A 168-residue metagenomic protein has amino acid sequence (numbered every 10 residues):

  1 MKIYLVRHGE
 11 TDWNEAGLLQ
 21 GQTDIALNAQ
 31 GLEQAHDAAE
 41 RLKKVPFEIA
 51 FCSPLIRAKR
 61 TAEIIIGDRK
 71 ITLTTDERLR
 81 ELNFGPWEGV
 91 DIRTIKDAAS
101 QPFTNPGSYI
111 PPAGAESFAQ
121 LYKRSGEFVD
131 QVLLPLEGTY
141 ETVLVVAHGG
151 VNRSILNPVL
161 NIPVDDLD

Functional and structural regions predicted by a protein language model:
M1-Y4, I49: Extreme N-terminal starter segment of soluble prokaryotic enzymes
E10-R69: Active-site-proximal alpha-helix that buttresses catalytic centers in soluble enzyme cores
D12, R57-K59, E81-L82, V151-R153: Short, active-site-adjacent cap segments at secondary-structure transitions
L18-G21, I64-G67, E88-D91, P158-I162: Short, glycine/charged-enriched secondary-structure capping and boundary segments
C52-S53, K123, V146-A147: Short beta-strand scaffold positions
K59, E127-D168: Active-site-adjacent alpha-helix immediately C-terminal to a catalytic or transition-state-stabilizing loop
D68-E127: Phosphate-handling substructures
